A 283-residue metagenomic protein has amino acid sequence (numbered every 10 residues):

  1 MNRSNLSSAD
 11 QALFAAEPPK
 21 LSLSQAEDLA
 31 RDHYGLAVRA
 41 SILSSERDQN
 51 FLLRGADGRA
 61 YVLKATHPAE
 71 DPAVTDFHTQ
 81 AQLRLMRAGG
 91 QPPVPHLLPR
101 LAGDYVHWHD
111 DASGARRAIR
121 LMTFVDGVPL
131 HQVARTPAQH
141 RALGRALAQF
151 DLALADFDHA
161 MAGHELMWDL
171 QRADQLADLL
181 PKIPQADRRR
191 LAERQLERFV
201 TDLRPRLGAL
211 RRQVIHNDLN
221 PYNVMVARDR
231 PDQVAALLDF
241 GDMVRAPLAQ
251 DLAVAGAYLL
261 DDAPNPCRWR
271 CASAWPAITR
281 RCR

Functional and structural regions predicted by a protein language model:
M1-L36: Juxta-kinase regulatory segment immediately upstream of eukaryotic protein kinase catalytic domains
P19-A30, D158-H159, D174-N217, A227-R230: An alpha-helical support segment within catalytic cores of ATP-dependent transferases
S41-S44: Protein kinase glycine-rich loop
E46-G58, V62-L63, L97, V200-Q250: Active-site acidic catalytic loop and adjacent metal/ATP-binding pocket of ATP-dependent phosphoryl transfer enzymes
A65-R116, Q132-V133, P137-R141: A conserved alpha-helical element in kinase catalytic cores
L101, L130-R190, R212: A cross-family kinase active-site recognition segment
S113-V128: Conserved short submotifs of the Hanks-type protein kinase catalytic core that shape the nucleotide-binding pocket
A249-R283: Active-site activation/catalytic loop segments of kinase-like enzymes and analogous catalytic loops in related
